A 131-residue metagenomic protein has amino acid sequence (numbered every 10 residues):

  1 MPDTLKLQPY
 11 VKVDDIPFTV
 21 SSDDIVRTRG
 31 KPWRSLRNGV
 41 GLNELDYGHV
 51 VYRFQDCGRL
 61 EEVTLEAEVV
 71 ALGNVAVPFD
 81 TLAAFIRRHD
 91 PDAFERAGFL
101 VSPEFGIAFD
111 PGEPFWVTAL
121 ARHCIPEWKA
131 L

Functional and structural regions predicted by a protein language model:
M1-L131: Short helix/turn-capping signatures at newly exposed starts of structured segments
